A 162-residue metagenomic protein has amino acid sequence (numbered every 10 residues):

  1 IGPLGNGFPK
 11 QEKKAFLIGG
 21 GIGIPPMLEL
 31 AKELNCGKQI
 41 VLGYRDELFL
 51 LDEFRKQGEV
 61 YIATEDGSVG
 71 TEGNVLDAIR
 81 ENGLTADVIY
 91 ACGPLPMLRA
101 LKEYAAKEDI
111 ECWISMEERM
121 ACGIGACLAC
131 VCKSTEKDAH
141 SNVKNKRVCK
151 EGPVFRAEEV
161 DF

Functional and structural regions predicted by a protein language model:
I1-R119: FNR/FR-type flavoprotein reductase catalytic core
P9, K13, E29, G125 (+2 more regions): Short capping/connector residues at structural and topological boundaries
P26, L95-P96, E117-P153: Local cysteine-cluster metal-coordination motifs and their immediate loop/turn environment, predominantly Fe-S cluster
C36-G37, T85-A86, P153-F162: Iron-sulfur (Fe-S) cluster-binding modules
K56-G58, A78, L128-C132, F162: Generic alpha-helical propensity signal that fires on short helical segments and nearby coil/disordered stretches
E72, K146, E158-D161: Short, charged, solvent-exposed linker or helix-capping segments at domain edges/interfaces that act as flexible hinges
